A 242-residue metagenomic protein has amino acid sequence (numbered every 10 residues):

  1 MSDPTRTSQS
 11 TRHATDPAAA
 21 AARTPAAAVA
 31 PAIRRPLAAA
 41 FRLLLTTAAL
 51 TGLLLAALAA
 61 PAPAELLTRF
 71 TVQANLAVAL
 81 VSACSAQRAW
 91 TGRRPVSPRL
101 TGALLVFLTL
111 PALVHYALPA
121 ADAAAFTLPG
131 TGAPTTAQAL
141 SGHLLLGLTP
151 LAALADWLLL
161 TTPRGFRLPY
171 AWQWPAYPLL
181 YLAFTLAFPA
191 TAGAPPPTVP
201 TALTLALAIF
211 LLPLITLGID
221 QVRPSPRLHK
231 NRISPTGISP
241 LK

Functional and structural regions predicted by a protein language model:
A27-T46: N-terminal membrane topogenic signal
L54-P63, Y116-T127, A187-G193: Juxtamembrane "helix-exit" motif on the non-cytosolic side of transmembrane helices
A64-L80, V96-G102: Loop-to-helix transition at the N-terminal end of transmembrane alpha-helices
T71-A74, A137-L151, L203: Membrane-interface loop-to-helix entry segments
R88-T101, T161-P169: Membrane-interface helix-boundary motifs at transmembrane edges
L104-G130, T136, G147-A155: C-terminal halves and exits of single transmembrane alpha-helices
P150-F166: Alpha-helical transmembrane segments in multipass membrane proteins, preferentially the mid-helix core
A190-S225, S234-K242: Membrane-interface transmembrane-helix boundary segments in multi-pass integral membrane proteins
